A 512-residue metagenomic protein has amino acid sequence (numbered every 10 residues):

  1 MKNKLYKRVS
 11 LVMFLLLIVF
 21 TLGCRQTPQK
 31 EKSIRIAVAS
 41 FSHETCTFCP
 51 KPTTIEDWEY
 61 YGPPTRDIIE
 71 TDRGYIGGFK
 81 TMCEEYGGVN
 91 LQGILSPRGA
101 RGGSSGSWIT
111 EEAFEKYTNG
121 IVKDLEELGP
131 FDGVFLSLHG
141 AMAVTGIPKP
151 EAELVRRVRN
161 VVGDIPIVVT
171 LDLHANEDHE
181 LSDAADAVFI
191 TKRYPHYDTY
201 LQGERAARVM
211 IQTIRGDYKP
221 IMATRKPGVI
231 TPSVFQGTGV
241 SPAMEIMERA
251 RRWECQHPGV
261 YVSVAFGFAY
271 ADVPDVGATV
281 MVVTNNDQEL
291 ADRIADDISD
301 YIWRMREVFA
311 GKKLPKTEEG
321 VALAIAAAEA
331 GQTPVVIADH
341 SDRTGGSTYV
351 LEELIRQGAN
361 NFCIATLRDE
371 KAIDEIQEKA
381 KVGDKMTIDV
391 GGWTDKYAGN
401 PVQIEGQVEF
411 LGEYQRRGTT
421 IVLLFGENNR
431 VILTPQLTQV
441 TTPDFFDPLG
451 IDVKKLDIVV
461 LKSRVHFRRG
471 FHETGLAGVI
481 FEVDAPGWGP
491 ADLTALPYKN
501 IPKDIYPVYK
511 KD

Functional and structural regions predicted by a protein language model:
K2-V12: Bacterial N-terminal signal peptides that target proteins for export
L17-K32: Bacterial Sec-dependent signal peptides at the C-terminal "C-region" and cleavage site
Q29-K32, E85-Y86, K123-D132, G320-V335: Glycine-rich phosphate/diphosphate-binding loops that line cofactor/substrate pockets in enzymes
K30-Y86: N-terminal amphipathic/basic leader segments beginning at the initiator methionine
I34-I36, T231-N428, I432-T434: Hard-cation-handling environments
A37, S42-E44, F48-P50, W58 (+3 more regions): Active-site histidine-anchored catalytic micro-motif
Y86-L95, M142, V161, V168 (+2 more regions): Cap/lid and interdomain-hinge subdomains that line or gate substrate/regulatory clefts in soluble alpha/beta enzymes
G93, N119, W303-R306, R416-D512: Extended hydrophobic packing segments that form well-structured cores
